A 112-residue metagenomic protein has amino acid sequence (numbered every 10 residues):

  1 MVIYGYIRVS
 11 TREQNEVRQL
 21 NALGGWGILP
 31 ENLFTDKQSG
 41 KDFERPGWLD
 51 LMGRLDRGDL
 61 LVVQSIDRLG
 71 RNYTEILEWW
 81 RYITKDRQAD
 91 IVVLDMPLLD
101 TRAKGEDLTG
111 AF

Functional and structural regions predicted by a protein language model:
M1-F112: Short, structured surface patches at the beginning of a domain
